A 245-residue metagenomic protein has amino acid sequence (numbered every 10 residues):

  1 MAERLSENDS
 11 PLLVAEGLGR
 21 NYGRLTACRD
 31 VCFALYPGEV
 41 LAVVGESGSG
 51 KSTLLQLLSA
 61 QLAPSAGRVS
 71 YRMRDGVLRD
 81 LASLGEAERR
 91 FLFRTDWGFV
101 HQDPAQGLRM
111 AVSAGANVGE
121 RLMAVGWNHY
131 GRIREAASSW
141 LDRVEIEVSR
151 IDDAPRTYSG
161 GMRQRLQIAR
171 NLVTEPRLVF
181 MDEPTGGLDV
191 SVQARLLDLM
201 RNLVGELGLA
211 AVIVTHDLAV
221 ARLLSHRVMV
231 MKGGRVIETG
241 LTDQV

Functional and structural regions predicted by a protein language model:
V44-E46: The feature captures the beta-strand-to-loop junction immediately N-terminal to the Walker
S59: Helix-to-loop junction immediately C-terminal to a conserved catalytic motif
V77-G98, A124, V245: ABC ATPase NBD coupling module
R132-S149: Conserved ABC ATPase "signature" region
A154-Y158, M162: Conserved ABC ATPase signature
